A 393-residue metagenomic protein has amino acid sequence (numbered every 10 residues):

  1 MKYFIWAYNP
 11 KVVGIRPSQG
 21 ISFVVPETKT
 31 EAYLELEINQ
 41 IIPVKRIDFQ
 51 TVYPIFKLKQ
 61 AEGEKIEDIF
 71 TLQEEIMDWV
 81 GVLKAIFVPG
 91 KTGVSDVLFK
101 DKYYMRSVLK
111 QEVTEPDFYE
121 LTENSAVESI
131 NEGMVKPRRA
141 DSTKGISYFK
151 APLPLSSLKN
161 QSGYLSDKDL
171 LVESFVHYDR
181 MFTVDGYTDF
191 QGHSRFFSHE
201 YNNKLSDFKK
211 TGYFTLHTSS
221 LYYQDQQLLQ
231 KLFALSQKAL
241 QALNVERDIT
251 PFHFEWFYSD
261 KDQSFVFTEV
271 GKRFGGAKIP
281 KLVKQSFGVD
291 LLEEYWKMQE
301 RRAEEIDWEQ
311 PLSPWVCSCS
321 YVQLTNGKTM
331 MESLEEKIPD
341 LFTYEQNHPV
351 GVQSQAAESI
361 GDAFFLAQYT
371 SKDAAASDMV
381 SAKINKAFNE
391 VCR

Functional and structural regions predicted by a protein language model:
M1-V94, A303-E305, K372-A375, M379-C392: ATP-binding N-terminal substructure of ATP-dependent carboxylate-amine bond-forming enzymes
A85-L155: A conserved helix-loop-beta module that forms one wall/lid of the active-site cleft in ATP-utilizing catalytic domains
E115-P116, M134-V135, S147-T183, K210 (+2 more regions): Conserved ATP-binding module of the ATP-grasp superfamily
R139-D141, V176-D179, V245-T250, S359-I360: A short catalytic or substrate-binding loop motif that flags glycine-/basic-rich loops and adjacent residues that bind
S156-F208, Q227-L228, H253-V266: Phosphate-binding site of ATP-dependent enzymes
S174, G186-Q241, G271-Q299: ATP-dependent carboxylate/phosphate-activation module, predominantly the ATP-grasp catalytic core and closely related
L240-V283, S313, Y321-K328: Conserved metal-phosphate-binding beta-hairpin within the catalytic cores of diverse ATP-dependent phosphoryl-transfer
W296-R393: Peripheral (often C-terminal) accessory segments that flank ATP-dependent C-N-forming ligase machineries
